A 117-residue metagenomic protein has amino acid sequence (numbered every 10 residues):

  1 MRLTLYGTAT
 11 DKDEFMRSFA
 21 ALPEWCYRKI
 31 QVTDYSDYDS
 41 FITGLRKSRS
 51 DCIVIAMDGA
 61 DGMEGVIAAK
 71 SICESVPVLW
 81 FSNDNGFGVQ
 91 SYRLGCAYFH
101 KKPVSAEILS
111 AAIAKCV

Functional and structural regions predicted by a protein language model:
L5-T33: Two-component/phosphorelay signaling modules centered on CheY-like receiver
D34-C52: Acidic, metal-coordinating helix/loop segments flanking the phosphotransfer/catalytic sites of two-component signaling
V54-I55, S75-G86: A short, hydrophobic beta-strand element within the central beta-sheet of small alpha/beta folds
M63-S75: Short amphipathic alpha-helix used as the core "switch/output" element in two-component signaling
K70, V89-R93: Alpha4-beta5-alpha5 "output face"
V104-I113: C-terminal output helix
